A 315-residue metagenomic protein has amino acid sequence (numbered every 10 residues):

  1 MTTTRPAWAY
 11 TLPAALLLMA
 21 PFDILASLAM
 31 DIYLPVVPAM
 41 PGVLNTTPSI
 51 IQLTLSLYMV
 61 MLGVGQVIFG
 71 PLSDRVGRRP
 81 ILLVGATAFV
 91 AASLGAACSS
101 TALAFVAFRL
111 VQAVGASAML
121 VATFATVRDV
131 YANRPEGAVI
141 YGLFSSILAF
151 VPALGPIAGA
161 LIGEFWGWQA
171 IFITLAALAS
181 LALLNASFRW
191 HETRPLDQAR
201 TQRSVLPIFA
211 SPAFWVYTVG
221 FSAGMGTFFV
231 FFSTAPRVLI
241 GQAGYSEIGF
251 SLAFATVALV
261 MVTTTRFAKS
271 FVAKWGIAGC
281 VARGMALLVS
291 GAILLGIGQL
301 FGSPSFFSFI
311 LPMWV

Functional and structural regions predicted by a protein language model:
M1-S27: Cytosolic juxtamembrane N-terminal segment immediately preceding the first transmembrane helix of multi-pass
T2-W8, H191-T218: Juxtamembrane intracellular "pre-TM" segments in multi-pass secondary transporters
V64-L103: Conserved MFS/SLC helix-loop-helix module at the cytosolic interface between two early adjacent transmembrane helices
Q66-G77, T264-A278: Helix-to-loop junctions at the C-terminal end of transmembrane segments in multipass secondary transporters
A88-G95, L103-Q112, F307-M313: Paired small-residue
A104, G142-F188: Helix-loop-helix hairpin linking two adjacent transmembrane segments in secondary transporters
F108-F150: Cytoplasmic helix-loop-helix junction between adjacent transmembrane helices in 12-TM secondary transporters
G279-V315: C-terminal transmembrane helical hairpin of 12-TM major facilitator-type secondary transporters
